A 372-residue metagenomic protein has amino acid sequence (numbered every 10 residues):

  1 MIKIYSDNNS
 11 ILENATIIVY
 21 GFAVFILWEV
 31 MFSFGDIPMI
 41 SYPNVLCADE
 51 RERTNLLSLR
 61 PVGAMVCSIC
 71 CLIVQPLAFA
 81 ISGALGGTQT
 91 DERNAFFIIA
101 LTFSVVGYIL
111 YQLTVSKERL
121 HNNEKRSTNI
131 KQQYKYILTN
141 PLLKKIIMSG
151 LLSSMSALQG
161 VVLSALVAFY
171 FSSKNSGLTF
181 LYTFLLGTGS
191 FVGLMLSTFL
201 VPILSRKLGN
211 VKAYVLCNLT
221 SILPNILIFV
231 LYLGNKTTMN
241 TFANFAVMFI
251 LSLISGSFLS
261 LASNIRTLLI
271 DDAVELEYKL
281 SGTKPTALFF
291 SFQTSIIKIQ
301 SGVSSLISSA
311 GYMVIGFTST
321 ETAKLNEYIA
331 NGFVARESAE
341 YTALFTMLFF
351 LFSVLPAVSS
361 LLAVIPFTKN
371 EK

Functional and structural regions predicted by a protein language model:
M1-K372: Membrane-embedded alpha-helical bundles of multi-pass transporters/translocases, especially carrier/permease families
